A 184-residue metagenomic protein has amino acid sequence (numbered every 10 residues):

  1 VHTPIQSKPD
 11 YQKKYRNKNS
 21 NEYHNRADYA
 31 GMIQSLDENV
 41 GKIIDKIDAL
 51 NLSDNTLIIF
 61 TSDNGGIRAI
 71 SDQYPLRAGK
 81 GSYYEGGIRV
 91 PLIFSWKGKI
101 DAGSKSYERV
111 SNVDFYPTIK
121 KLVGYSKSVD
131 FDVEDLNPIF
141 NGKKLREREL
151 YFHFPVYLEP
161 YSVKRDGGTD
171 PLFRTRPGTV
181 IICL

Functional and structural regions predicted by a protein language model:
V1, Y29, I33, V40-I43 (+4 more regions): Beta-strand elements within well-structured catalytic alpha/beta cores of enzymes that handle phosphate/sulfate esters
V1-Q12, D37, G41, D45 (+1 more regions): Short intrinsically disordered, low-complexity coil segments enriched in acidic
V1-S7, R16, N21, A30 (+1 more regions): Formylglycine-dependent
P4-D10, N21, D45-K99, S111 (+1 more regions): Histidine-centered active-site microenvironments of extracellular/periplasmic hydrolases and transferases
K13-N55: A long, amphipathic alpha-helix that forms part of the scaffold/cap immediately adjacent to metal-dependent active
N25, M32, S82-E85, Y107: Secondary-structure capping and boundary motifs in well-ordered enzyme cores
G66-Y83, I100-S104, E108, V113-L184: C-terminal cap/loop subdomain of S1 sulfatases and analogous C-terminal strand-loop tails that border
